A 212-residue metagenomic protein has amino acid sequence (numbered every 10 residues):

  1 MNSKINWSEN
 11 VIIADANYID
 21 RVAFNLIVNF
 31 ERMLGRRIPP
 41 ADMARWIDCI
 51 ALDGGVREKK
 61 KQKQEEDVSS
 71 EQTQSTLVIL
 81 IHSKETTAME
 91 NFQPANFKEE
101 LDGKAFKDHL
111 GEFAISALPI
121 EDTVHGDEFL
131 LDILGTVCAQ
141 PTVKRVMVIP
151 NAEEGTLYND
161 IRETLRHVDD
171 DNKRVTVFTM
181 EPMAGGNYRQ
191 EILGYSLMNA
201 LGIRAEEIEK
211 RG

Functional and structural regions predicted by a protein language model:
M1-L118: Domain-level signal for Mg2+-assisted phosphodiester chemistry and nucleotide/NA-binding surfaces in nucleic-acid
K107-G212: Nuclease catalytic cores that cleave nucleic-acid phosphodiester bonds, predominantly acidic two-metal-ion
